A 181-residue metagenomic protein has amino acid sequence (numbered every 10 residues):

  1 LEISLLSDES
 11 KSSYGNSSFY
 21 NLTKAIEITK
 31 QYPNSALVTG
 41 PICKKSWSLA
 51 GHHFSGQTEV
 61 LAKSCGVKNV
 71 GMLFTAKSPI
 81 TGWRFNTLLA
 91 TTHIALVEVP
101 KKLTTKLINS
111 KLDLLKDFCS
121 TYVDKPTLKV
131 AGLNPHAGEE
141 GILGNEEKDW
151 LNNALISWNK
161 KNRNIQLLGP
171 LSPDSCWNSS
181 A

Functional and structural regions predicted by a protein language model:
L1-S180: Anion-binding alpha/beta catalytic cores of soluble intermediary-metabolism enzymes, centered on
